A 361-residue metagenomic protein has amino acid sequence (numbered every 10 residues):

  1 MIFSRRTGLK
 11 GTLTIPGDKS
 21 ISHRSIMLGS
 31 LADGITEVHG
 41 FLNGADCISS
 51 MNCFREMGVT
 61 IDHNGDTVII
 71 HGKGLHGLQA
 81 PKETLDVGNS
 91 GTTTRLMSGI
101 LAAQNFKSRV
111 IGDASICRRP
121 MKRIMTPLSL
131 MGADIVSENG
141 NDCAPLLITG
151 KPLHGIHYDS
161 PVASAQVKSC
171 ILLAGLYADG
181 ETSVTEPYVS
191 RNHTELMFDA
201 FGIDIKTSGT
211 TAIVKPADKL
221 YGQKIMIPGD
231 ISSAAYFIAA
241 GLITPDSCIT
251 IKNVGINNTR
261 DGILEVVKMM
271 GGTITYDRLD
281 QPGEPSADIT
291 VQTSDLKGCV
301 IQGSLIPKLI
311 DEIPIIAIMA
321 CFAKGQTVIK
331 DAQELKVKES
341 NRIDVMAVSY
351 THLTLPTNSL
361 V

Functional and structural regions predicted by a protein language model:
M1-N43, H71-I116, L147-Y188, I213-I256 (+2 more regions): Structural motif
D46, S50: N-terminal cofactor/phosphate-binding cores enriched in small/glycine residues, especially glycine-rich loops such as
F54, T259-I274: Conserved loop->alpha-helix
D62, I171, T275-D277, I318 (+2 more regions): Interaction-mediating elements
G132-S137: A glycine-rich helix N-cap at a beta->alpha junction
M197, I203, Y236, A240 (+4 more regions): A structural feature that tracks compact, well-ordered secondary-structure segments with a strong bias toward
T351-T357: Conserved small/polar residues in nucleotide/adenosyl-binding loops
